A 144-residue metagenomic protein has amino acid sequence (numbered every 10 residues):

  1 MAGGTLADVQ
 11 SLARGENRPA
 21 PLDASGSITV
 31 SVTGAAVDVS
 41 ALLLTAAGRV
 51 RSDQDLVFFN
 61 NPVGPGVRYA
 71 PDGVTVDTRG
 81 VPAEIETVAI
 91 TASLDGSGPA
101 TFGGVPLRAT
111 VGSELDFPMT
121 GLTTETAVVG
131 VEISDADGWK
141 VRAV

Functional and structural regions predicted by a protein language model:
M1-V144: Intrinsic-disorder/low-complexity signal
